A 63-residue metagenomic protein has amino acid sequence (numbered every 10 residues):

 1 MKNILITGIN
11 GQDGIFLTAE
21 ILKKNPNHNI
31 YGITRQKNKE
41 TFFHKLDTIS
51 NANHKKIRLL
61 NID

Functional and structural regions predicted by a protein language model:
M1-D63: N-terminal Rossmann/SDR dinucleotide-binding element
